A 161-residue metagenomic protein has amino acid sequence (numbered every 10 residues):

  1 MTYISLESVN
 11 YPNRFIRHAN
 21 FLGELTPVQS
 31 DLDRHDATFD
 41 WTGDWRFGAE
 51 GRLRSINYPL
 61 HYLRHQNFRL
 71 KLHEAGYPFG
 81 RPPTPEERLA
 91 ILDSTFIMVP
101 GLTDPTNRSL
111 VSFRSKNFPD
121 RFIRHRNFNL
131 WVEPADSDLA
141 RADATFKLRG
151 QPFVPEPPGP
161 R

Functional and structural regions predicted by a protein language model:
M1-R161: Lectin-like carbohydrate-binding module/patch detector with strong preference for beta-trefoil
